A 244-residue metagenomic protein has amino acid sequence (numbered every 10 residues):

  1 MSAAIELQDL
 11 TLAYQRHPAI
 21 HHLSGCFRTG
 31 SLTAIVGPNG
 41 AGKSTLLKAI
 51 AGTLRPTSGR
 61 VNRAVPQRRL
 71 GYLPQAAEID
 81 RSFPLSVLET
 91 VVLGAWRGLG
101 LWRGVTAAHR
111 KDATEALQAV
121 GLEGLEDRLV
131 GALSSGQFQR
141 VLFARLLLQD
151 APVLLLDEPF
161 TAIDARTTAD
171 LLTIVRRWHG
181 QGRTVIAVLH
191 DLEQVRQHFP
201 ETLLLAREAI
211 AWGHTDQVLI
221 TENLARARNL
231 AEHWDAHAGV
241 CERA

Functional and structural regions predicted by a protein language model:
A51: Helix-to-loop junction immediately C-terminal to a conserved catalytic motif
A107-L125: Conserved ABC ATPase "signature" region
L129-L133: Conserved ABC ATPase signature
L154-E158: Catalytic Walker B motif of ABC-type/P-loop ATPase nucleotide-binding domains
L189-H190: H-loop/switch region of ABC-family ATPase nucleotide-binding domains
E201-T215: H-loop (His-switch) and adjacent beta-strand-loop-beta switch element of ABC-type ATPase nucleotide-binding domains
D216-A244: ABC ATPase nucleotide-binding domains
